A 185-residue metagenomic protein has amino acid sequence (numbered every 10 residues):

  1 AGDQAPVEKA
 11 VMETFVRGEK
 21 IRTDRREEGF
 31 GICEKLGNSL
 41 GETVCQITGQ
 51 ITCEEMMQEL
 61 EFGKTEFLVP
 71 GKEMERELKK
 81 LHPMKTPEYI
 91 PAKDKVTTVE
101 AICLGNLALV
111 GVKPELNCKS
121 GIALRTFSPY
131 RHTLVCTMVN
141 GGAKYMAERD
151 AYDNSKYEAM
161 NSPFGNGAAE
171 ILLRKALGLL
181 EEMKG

Functional and structural regions predicted by a protein language model:
A1-G185: Non-catalytic substrate/cofactor recognition surfaces at enzyme active-site rims
